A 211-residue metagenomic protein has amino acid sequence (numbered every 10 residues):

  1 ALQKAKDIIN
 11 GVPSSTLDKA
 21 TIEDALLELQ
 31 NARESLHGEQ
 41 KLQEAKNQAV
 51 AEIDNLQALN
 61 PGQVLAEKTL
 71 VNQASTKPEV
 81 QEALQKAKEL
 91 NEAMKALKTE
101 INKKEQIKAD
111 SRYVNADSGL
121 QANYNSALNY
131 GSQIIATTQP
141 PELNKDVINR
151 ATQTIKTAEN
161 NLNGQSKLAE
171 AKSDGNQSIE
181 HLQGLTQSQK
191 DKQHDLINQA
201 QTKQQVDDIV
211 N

Functional and structural regions predicted by a protein language model:
A1-N211: Amphipathic alpha-helical assembly segments used for oligomerization, scaffolding, or translocation
